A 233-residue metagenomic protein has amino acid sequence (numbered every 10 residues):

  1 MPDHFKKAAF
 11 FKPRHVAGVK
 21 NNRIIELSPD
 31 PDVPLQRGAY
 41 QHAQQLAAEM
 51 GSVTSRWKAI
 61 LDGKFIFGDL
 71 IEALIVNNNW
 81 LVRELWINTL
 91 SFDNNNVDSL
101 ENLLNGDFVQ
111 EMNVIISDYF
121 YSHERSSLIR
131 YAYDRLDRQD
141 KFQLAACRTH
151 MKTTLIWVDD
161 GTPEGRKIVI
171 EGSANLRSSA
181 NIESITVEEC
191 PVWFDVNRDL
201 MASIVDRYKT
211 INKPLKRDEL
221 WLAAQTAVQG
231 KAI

Functional and structural regions predicted by a protein language model:
M1-I233: PLD/PLD-like phosphodiesterase catalytic module centered on the HKD motif
